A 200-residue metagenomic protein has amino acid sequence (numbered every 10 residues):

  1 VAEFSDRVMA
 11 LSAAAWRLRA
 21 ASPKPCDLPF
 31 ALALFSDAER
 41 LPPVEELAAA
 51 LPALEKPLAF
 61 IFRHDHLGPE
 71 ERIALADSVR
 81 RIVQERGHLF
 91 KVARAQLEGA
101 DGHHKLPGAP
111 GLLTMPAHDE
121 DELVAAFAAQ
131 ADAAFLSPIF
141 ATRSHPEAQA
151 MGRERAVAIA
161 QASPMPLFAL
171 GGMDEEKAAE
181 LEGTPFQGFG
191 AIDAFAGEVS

Functional and structural regions predicted by a protein language model:
L28-L32, K56-L58, R86-H88, A100 (+4 more regions): Short, well-ordered coil/turn segments that N-cap beta-strands
P29-E46, G111-A117: Active-site mouth loops of central-metabolism enzymes
L34, H103-G111, A133-E147, L170-S200: Glycine-rich phosphate-binding active-site loops on the catalytic face of alpha/beta enzymes
P43-E46, E71, D121-A125, R155 (+1 more regions): Short acidic active-site motifs
A49-L58, G108, D121-L136, T184: Alpha/beta enzyme core
A50, A59-G111: N-terminal active-site wall of soluble small-molecule enzyme domains
A50-L54, V79, V83, A126 (+2 more regions): Generic structural signal for hydrophobic
I73-K91, A109-E120, E147-G172: Alpha-helix-loop-beta-strand connector modules within alpha/beta enzyme cores
